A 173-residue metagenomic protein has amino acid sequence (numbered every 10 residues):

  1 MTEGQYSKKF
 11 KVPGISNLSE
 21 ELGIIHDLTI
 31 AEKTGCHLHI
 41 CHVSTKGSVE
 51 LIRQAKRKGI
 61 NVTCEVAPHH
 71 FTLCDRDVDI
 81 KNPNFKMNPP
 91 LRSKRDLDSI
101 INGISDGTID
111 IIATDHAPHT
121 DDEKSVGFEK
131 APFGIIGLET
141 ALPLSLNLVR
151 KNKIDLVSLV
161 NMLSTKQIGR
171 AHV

Functional and structural regions predicted by a protein language model:
M1-I112: Histidine/acidic residue-rich metal-binding segments in metalloenzymes
K9-G14, L18-G35, N84, S105-D106 (+2 more regions): His/Asp/Glu-enriched, well-ordered alpha-helical/loop segment that forms or immediately abuts the divalent-metal
